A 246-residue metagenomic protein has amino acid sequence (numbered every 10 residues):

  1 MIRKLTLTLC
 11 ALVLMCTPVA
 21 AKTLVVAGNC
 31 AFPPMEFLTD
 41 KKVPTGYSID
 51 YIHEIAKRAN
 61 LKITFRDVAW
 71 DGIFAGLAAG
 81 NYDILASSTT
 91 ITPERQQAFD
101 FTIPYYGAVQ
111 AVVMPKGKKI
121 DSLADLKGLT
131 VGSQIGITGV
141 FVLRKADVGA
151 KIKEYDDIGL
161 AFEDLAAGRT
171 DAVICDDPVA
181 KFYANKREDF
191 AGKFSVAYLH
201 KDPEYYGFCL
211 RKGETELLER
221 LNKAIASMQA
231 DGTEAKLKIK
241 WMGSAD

Functional and structural regions predicted by a protein language model:
T17-A21: Sec/Tat signal peptide C-region and signal peptidase I cleavage site
K22-S88, Q97: Extracytoplasmic small-molecule ligand-binding "clamshell" domains of the periplasmic binding protein/Venus flytrap
C30, Y106-M114, D177, K181 (+2 more regions): Periplasmic-binding protein-like
I49, F65-A75, K118, T138 (+2 more regions): Short helix-initiation/N-cap motifs at beta->coil->alpha
N60-K62, A79-S87, L129-T130, V148 (+1 more regions): Alpha-to-beta junction loops
K62, T138-Y155, A191-V196, K223-D246: Ligand-binding clefts/hinges and TM-proximal coupling segments of bilobed small-molecule sensing domains
G72-A75, S87-Q97, V142-K145, D171-D202: A ligand-binding cleft/hinge motif common to bilobed small-molecule-binding domains
M114-V131: Flexible hinge/capping segments at coil-to-helix
